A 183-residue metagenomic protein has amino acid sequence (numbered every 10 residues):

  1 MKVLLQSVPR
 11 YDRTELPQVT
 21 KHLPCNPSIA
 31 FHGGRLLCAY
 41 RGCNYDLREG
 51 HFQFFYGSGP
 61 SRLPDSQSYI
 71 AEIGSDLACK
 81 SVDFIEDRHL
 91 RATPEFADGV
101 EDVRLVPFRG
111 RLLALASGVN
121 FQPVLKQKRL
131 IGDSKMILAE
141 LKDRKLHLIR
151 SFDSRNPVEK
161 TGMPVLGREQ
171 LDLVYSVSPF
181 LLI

Functional and structural regions predicted by a protein language model:
M1-H22, F31-E95, P107-K160, V165-I183: Beta-rich carbohydrate-recognition and catalytic domains
G99: Cofactor- and metal-binding active-site motifs of prokaryotic enzymes that mediate redox/radical or nucleophilic
